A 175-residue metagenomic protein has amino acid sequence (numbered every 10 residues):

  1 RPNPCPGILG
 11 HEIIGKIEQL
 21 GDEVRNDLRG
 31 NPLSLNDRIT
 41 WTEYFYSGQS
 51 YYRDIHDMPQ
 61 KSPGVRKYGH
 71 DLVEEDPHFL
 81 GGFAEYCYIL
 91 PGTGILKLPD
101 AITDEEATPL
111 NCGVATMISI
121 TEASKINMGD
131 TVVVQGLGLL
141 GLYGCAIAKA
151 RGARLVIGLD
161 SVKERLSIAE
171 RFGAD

Functional and structural regions predicted by a protein language model:
R1-D54, P99-A101: Glycine-rich beta-strand-centered segment in the early N-terminal region that forms part of a ligand/cofactor-binding
P2, I14, F83-A84, I95 (+1 more regions): A general structural signal for well-ordered alpha-helical segments in protein cores
G7, G30, P77-H78, I147 (+1 more regions): A general structural signal for stabilizing positions within well-ordered secondary structure
G10, G15, G21, N36 (+7 more regions): Glycine-centered flexibility sites
G10, I55, G92, G113-V114 (+1 more regions): ATP/adenylate-binding site constellation spanning eukaryotic-like Ser/Thr protein kinases, ABC-transporter
P32, T42-L96, D100: Cysteine-cluster motifs in flexible loop/terminal segments that predominantly coordinate metals
Y86, P99-D175: Mid-domain Rossmann-like dinucleotide-binding core that forms the NAD(H)/NADP(H) cofactor-binding site
